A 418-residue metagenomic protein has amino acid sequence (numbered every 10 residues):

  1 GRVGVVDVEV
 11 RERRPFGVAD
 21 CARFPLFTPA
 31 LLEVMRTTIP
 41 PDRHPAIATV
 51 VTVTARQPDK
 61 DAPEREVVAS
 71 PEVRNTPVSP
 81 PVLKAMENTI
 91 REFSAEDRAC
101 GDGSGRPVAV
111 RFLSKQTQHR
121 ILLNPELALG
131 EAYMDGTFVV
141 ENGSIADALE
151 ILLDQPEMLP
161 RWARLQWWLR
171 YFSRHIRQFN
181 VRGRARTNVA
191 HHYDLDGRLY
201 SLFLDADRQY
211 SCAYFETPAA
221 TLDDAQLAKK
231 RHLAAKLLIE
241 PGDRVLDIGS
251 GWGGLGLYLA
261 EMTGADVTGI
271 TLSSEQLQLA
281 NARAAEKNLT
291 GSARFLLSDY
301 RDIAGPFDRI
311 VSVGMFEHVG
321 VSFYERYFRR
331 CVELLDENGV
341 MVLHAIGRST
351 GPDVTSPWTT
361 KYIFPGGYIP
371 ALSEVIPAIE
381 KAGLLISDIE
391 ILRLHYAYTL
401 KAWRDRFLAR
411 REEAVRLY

Functional and structural regions predicted by a protein language model:
G1-V34, I346-Y418: Substrate-binding/catalytic lobe of Class I Rossmann-like enzymes that use SAM or dcSAM, i.e., the mid-to-C-terminal
L31-L227, H232: Feature captures hydrophobic
P241-G249: Conserved class I S-adenosyl-L-methionine
W252-T263: Conserved SAM-binding loop of SAM-dependent methyltransferases across substrates and taxa, primarily the Class I
A280-N281: Conserved SAM-binding loop
R301-I310: A short acidic, Gly/Pro-enriched loop at the edge of an enzyme's catalytic core that lines a small-molecule cofactor
E325-E337: A short glycine-rich, Lys/Arg-flanked "PGG" loop and its adjoining helix->strand segment in the class I
N338-I346: Conserved beta-strand signature within the Rossmann-like core of class I S-adenosyl-L-methionine
